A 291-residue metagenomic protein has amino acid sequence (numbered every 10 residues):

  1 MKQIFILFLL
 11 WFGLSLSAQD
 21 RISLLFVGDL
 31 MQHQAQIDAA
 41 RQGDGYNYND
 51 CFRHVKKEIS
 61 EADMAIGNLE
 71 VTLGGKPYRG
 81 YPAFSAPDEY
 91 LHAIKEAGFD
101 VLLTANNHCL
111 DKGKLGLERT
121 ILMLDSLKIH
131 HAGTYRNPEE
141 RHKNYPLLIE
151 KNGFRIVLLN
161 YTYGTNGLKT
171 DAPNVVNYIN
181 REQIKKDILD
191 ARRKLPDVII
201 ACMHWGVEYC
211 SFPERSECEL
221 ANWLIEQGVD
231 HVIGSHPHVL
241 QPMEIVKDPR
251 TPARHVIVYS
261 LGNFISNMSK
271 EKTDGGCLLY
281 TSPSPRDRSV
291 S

Functional and structural regions predicted by a protein language model:
I4-G13: Sec-dependent N-terminal signal peptides
F5, S289-S291: Sequence-pattern detector for short linear motifs and compositional/periodic biases rather than a specific fold
F12-D20: Bacterial Sec-dependent signal peptides at the C-terminal "C-region" and cleavage site
Q19-S282, R286-S289: Acidic, metal/ion-coordinating pockets
